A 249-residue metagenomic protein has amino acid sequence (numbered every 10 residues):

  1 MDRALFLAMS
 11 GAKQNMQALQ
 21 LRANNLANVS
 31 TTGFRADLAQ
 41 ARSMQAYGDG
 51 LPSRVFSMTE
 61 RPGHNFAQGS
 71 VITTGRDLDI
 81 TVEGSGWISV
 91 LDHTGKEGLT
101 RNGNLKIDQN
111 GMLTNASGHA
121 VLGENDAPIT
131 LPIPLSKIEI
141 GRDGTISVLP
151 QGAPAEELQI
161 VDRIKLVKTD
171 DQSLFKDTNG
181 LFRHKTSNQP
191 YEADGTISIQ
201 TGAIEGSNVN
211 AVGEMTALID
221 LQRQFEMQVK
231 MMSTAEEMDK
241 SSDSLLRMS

Functional and structural regions predicted by a protein language model:
M1-S249: Amphipathic alpha-helical polymerization modules
